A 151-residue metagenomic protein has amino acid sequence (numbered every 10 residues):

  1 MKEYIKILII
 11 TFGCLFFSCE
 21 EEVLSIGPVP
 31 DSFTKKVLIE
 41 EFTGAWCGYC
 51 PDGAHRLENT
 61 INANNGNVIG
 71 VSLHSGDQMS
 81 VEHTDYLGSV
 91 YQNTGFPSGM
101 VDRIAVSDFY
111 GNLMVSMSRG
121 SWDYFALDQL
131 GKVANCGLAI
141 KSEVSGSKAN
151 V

Functional and structural regions predicted by a protein language model:
K2, L15-L38: Bacterial Sec-dependent N-terminal signal peptides
I7-F16: Bacterial N-terminal signal peptides
C19-V29, Y124-V151: Non-globular targeting/processing and membrane-anchoring segments
P28-V68: Local sequence-structure signature of Cys/Sec-based thiol-disulfide redox active-site neighborhoods
L38-E41, I69-H74, P97-D102: Structural recognition of the beta-strand scaffold that forms the well-ordered cores of secreted hydrolase catalytic
G44-Y49, R56, S75-S80, R103-D108 (+1 more regions): Solvent-exposed loop/turn segments at secondary-structure junctions within structured extracellular/periplasmic domains
N65-T84: Thiol-based oxidoreductase modules, predominantly thioredoxin-like and allied folds used for disulfide exchange
N93-N135: Non-catalytic, surface beta->alpha helical segment in thiol-disulfide oxidoreductase systems
